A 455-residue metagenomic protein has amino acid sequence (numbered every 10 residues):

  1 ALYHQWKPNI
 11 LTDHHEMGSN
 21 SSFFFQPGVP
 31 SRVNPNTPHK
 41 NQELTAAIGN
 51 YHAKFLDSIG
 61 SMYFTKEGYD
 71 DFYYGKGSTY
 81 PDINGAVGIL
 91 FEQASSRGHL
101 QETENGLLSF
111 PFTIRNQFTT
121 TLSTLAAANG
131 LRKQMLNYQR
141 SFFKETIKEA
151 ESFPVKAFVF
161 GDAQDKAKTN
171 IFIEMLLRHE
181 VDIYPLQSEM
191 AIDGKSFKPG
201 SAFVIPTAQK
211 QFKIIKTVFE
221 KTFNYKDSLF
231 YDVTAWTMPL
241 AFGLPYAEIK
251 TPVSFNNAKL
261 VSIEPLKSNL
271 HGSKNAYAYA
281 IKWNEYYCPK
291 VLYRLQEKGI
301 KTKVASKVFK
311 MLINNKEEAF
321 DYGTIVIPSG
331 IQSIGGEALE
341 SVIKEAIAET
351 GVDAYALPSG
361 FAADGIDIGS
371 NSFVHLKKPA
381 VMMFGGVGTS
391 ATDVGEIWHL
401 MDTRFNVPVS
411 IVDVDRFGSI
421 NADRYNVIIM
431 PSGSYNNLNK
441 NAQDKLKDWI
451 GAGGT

Functional and structural regions predicted by a protein language model:
A1-M17: Proline-aspartate-enriched helix->loop->beta-strand connector
L2, W6-K7, F25-Y63, E67-Y69 (+2 more regions): Intrinsic-disorder/low-complexity accessory segments
M17-S19, S96: General alpha-helical segment detector with a strong preference for membrane-spanning helices and helix-boundary regions
S22: Aromatic- and glycine-enriched pocket-lining scaffold segments that form the walls of small-molecule binding clefts
